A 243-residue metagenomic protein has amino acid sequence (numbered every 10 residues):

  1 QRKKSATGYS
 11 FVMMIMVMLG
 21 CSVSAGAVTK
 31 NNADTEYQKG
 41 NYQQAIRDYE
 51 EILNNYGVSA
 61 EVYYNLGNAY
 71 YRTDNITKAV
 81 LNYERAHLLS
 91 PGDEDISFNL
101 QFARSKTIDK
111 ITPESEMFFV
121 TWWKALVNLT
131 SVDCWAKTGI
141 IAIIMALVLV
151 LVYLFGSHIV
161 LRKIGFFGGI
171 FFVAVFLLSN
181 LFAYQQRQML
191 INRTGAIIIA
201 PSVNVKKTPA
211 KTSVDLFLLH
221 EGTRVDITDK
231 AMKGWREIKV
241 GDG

Functional and structural regions predicted by a protein language model:
S115-F155: Membrane-embedded alpha-helical segments of integral membrane proteins
K207-E221: SH3/SH3-like (including bacterial SH3b) beta-barrel domains that bind proline-rich motifs or cell-wall ligands
L219-G243: SH3/SH3-like beta-barrel superfamily modules
